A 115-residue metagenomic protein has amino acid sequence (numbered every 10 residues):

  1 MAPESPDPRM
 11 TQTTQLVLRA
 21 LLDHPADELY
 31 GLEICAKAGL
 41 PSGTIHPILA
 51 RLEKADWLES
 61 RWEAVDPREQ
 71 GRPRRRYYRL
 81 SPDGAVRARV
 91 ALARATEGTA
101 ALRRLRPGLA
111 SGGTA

Functional and structural regions predicted by a protein language model:
M1-P3, D83-A115: Amphipathic alpha-helical dimerization/coiled-coil segments that flank or bridge DNA-binding/regulatory modules
E4-D7, V65-P67: Short beta-strand/turn micro-motifs at beta-sheet edges
S5-H46: N-terminal helix-turn-helix DNA-binding core of bacterial DNA-binding proteins
K37, Y77-R79: Short aromatic/hydrophobic contact patches that present stacked aromatics for nucleic-acid/ligand binding
L49-E53: Short, hydrophobic-biased segments on the C-terminal half of alpha helices that form "recognition helices"
A55-G71, R79: Beta-hairpin "wing" of winged helix-turn-helix
R74: Exposed loop/turn and edge beta-strand positions of beta-sandwich/beta-sheet ligand-binding modules
